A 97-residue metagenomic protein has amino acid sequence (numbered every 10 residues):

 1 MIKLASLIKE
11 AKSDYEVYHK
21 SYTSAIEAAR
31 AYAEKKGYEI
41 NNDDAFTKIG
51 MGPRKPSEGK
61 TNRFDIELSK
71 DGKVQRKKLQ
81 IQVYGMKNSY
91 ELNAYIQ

Functional and structural regions predicted by a protein language model:
M1-Q97: Charge-dense, intrinsically disordered terminal/linker segments
